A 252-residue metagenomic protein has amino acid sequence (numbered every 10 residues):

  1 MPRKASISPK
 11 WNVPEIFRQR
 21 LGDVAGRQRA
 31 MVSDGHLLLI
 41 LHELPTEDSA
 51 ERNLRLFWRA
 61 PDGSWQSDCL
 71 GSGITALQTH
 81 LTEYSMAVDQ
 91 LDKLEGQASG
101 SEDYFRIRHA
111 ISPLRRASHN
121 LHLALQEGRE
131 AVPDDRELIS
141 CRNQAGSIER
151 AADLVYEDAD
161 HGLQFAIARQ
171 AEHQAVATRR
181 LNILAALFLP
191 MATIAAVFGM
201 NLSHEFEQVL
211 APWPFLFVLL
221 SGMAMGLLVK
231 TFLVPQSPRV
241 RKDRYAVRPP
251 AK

Functional and structural regions predicted by a protein language model:
M1-S147, V234-K252: Peripheral, non-transmembrane regulatory/ligand-interaction domains of membrane transport proteins
P2, I7, D160-K252: Hydrophobic alpha-helical transmembrane segments and their immediately adjacent juxtamembrane loops
E102-F198: Membrane-associated alpha-helical segments
